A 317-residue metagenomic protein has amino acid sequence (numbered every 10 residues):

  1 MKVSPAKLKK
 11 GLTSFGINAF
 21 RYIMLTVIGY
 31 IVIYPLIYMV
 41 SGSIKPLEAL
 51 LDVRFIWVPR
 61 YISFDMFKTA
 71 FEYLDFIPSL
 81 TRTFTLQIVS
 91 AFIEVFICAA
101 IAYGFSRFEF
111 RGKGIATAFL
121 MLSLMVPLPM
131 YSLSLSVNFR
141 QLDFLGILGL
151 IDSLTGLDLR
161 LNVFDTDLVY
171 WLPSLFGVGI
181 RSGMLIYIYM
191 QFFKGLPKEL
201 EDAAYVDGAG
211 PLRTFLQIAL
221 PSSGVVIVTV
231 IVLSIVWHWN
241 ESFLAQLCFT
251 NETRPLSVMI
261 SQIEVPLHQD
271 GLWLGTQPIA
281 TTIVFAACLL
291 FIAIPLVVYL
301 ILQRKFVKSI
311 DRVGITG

Functional and structural regions predicted by a protein language model:
M1-L12: Short, Lys/Arg-rich, polar N-terminal cytosolic tail immediately upstream of the first transmembrane signal-anchor
G11, I17-G317: A structural signal for multi-pass alpha-helical bundles of membrane permease subunits that mediate small-molecule
